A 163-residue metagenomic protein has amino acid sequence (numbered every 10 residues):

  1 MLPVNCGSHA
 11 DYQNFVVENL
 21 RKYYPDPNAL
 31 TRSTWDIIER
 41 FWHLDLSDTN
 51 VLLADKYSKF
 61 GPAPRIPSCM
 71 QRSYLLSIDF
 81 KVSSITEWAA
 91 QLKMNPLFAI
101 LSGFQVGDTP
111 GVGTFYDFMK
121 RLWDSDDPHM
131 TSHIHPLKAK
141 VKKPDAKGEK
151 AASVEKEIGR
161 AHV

Functional and structural regions predicted by a protein language model:
M1-V51, K147-K150: Charged, often Cys/His-bearing segments associated with DNA-binding zinc-finger transcription factors
N14, E18, K22, E39-R40 (+4 more regions): Charged/polar, solvent-exposed surface patches and flexible loops
T31-L76, F80: Basic, short loop/linker segments at the boundary and entry of helix-turn-helix/winged-helix-like folds
K59-P62, I100-G107: Catalytic micro-motifs at enzyme active sites that drive phosphoryl/nucleotidyl and oxygen chemistry
I66-C69, W88-K93, G111-G113: Non-catalytic DNA-binding core/recognition domains of DNA-processing enzymes
K81-S84, P96-I100, L122-D126, M130: A generic secondary-structure signal for well-formed alpha-helical elements
I85-G103, H135-K142: DNA-recognition alpha helix
Q105-H162: Active-site- or DNA-interface-adjacent structural scaffold in DNA-acting proteins
